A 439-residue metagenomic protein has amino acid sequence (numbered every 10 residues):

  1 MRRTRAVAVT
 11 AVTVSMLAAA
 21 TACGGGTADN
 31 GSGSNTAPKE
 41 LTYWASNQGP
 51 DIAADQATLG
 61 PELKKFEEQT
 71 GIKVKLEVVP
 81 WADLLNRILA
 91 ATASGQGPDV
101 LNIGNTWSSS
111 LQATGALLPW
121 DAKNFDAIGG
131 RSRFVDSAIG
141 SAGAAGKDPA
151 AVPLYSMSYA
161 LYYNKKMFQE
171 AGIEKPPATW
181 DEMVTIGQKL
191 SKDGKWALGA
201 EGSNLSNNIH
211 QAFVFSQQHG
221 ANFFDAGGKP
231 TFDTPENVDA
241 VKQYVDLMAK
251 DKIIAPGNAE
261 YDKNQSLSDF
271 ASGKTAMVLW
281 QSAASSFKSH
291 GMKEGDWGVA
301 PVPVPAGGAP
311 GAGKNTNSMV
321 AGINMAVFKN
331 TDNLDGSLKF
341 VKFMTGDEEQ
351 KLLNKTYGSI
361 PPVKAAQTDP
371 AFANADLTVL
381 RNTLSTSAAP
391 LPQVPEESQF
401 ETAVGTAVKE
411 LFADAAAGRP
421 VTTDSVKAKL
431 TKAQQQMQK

Functional and structural regions predicted by a protein language model:
R2-S110, A306, K432-K439: Conserved N-terminal structural module of periplasmic/extracytoplasmic solute-binding proteins
Q69, A171, D246-D251, H290-S359: Extracytoplasmic/periplasmic substrate-recognition and gating elements
V74, Q169, A249, L384-K439: Conserved C-terminal helix/tail region of periplasmic/extracytoplasmic solute-binding proteins
V78-R87, T106, W180-T185, G257-A271: Short helix-initiation/N-cap motifs at beta->coil->alpha
P98-D99, A127-K166, A312-S318, S387-V394: A structural signal for short loop-to-beta-strand junctions that line the ligand-binding cleft of periplasmic/secreted
N105-S158, N208-Q211, Q218, A373: Hinge/lid segment of periplasmic solute-binding proteins
I186-K189, K229-N258: Glycine-centered hinge/linker elements that transmit conformational signals in sensory and ligand-binding systems
V304, N354-T406: Long, aromatic- and glycine/proline-rich binding clefts that accommodate carbohydrate-like moieties
